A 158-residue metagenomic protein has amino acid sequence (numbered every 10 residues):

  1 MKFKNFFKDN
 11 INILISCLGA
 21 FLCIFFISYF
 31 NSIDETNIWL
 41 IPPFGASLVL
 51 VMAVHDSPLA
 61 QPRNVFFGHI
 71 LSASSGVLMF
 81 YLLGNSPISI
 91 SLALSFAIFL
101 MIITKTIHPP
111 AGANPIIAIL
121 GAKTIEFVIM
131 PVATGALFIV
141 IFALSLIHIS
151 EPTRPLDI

Functional and structural regions predicted by a protein language model:
M1-K8: Short, Lys/Arg-rich, polar N-terminal cytosolic tail immediately upstream of the first transmembrane signal-anchor
I15-F26, F44-L48, R63, F67 (+10 more regions): Hydrophobic faces of alpha-helical transmembrane segments in multi-pass integral membrane proteins
F26-T36, D56-P58: Short, hydrophobic transmembrane alpha-helix segments
I33-F44, F80, S86-L92: Structural signature of hydrophobic alpha-helical transmembrane segments
L48-P58, M101-K105: C-terminal ends of transmembrane helices
M52-A53, I116-F127: Interfacial segments of multi-pass membrane proteins
G84-H108: Internal alpha-helical transmembrane segments of multi-pass membrane proteins
I147-I158: Single conserved hydrophobic/aromatic residue that forms the stacking wall/gate of nucleotide- or nucleobase-binding
